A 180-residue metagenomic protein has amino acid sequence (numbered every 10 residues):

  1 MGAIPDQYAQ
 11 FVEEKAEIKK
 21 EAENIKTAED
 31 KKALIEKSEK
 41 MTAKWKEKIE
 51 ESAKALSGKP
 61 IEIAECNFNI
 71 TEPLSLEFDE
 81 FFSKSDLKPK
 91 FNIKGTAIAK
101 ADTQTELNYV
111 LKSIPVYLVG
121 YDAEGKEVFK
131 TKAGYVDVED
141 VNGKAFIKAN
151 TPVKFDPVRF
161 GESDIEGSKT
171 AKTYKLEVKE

Functional and structural regions predicted by a protein language model:
I4-I18: Short amphipathic alpha-helical heptad-repeat segments
K20-L34: Charged, low-complexity interaction regions
E36-N92: Transition segment at domain starts
F81-G95, G161-A171: Eukaryotic scaffold repeat domains enriched in small/polar residues
A97-L107: Short amphipathic, basic-aromatic surface patches that mediate peripheral association with negatively charged
T105-L107, D122, E127-K172, K179: Short, solvent-exposed, Trp/other aromatic-anchored flexible loops in extracytoplasmic proteins
N108-P115: Short coil-to-beta strand junction motifs in C2/discoidin
L118-G120: Conserved aromatic beta-strand anchor motif in extracellular beta-sandwich/beta-rich domains
